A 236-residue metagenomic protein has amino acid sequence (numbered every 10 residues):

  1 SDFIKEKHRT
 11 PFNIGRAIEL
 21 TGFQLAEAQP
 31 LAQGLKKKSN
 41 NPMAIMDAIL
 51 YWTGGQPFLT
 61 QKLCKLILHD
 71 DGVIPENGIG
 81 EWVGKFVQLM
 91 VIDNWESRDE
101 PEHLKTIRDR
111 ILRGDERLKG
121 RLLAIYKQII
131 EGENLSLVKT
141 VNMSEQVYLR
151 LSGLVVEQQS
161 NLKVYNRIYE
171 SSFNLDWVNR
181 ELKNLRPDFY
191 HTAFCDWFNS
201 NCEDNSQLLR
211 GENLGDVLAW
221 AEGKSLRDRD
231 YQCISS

Functional and structural regions predicted by a protein language model:
S1, C64-L66, R167-I168: A short beta-strand-to-loop transition that corresponds to the Sensor-1 phosphate-sensing loop of AAA+ P-loop ATPases
D2-G15: Short regulatory helix/loop adjacent to the ATP-binding pocket of P-loop NTPases
G15-A26: Conserved AAA+ ATPase "SRH/arginine-finger" region at the nucleotide-binding site
L25-D47, Y51-S152, Q158-Q159: Winged-helix-like regulatory helical subdomains adjacent to P-loop NTPase cores
P30, N174-D176, L209-G211: Short conserved micro-motifs at the rims of enzyme active sites and ligand-binding pockets
S97-E116, K139, R180-D228: Leucine-rich, amphipathic alpha-helical/linker segments
V156-N179: Accessory beta->alpha helical hairpin/"wing" motif in late/C-terminal subdomains of nucleic-acid enzymes
L226-S236: Leucine-rich, hydrophobic repeat-scaffold detector
